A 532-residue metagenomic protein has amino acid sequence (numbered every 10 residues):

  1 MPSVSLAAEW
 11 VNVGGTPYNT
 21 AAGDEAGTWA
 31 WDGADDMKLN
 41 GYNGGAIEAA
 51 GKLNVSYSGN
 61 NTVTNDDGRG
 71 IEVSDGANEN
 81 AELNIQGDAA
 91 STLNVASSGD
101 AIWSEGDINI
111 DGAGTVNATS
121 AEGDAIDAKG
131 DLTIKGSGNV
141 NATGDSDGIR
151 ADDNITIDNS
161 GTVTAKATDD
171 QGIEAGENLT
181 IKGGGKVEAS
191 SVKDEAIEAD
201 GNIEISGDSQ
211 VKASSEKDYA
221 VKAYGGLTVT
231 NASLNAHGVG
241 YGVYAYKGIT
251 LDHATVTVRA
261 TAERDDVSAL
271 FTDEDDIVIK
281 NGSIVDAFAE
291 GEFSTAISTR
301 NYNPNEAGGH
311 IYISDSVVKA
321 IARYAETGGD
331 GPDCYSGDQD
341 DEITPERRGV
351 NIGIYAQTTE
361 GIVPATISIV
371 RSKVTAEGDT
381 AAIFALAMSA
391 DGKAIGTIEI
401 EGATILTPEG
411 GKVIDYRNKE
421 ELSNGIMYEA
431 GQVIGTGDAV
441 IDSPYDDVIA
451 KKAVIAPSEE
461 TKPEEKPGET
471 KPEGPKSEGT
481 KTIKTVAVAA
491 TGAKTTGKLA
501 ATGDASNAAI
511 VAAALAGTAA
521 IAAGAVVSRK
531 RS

Functional and structural regions predicted by a protein language model:
M1-P2, G503, A519-I521: Hydrophobic core
M1-V4, A525-V527: Hydrophobic membrane-targeting alpha-helices
V4-P467, K481-I483, A490: A composition-driven surface/loop motif
E464, E473-G474: Acidic, glycine-centered low-complexity repeats within long intrinsically disordered regions
V486-A513: Extracellular Ser/Thr-rich, low-complexity/disordered mucin-like segments
N507-R529: A cross-kingdom C-terminal cell-surface attachment/processing module
